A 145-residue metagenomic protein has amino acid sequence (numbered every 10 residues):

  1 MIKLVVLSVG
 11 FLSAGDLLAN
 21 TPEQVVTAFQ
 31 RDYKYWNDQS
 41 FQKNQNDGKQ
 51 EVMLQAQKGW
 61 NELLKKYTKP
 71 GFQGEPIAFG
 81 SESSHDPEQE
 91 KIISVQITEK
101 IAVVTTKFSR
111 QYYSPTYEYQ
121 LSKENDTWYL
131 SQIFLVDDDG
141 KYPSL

Functional and structural regions predicted by a protein language model:
M1, L18-N20: Absolute protein N-terminus
M1-L7: Sec-dependent signal peptide recognition, specifically the positively charged N-region followed immediately by
N20-S40: Short, aromatic-enriched amphipathic alpha-helices that serve as compact interaction elements
S40-W60: A structured, charge-rich N-terminal accessory region that forms the first stable segment of a protein and links
A56-Y112: Surface-exposed, charged secondary-structure patches
S114-S144: Short beta-strand edge/turn micro-motifs at domain boundaries
